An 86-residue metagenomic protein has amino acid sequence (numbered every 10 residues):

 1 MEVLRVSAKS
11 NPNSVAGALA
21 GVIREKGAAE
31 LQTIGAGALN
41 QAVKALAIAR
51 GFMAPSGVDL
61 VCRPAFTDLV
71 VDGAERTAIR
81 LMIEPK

Functional and structural regions predicted by a protein language model:
M1-A29: An N-terminal amphipathic alpha-helical segment
L4, Q32, G51: Flexible, active-site-adjacent loop/turn segments at secondary-structure boundaries
S10-P12, G37, D68-V70: Residues that cap or initiate secondary-structure elements
I23-K26, A49-M53, R80-I83: Short, low-complexity, polar/charged sequence segments that are solvent-exposed and flexible
R24-Q41: Charged, well-structured alpha/beta interaction segments
A36-L60: Short, hydrophobic/π-rich interface segment
A54-K86: C-terminal edge-of-domain segments
